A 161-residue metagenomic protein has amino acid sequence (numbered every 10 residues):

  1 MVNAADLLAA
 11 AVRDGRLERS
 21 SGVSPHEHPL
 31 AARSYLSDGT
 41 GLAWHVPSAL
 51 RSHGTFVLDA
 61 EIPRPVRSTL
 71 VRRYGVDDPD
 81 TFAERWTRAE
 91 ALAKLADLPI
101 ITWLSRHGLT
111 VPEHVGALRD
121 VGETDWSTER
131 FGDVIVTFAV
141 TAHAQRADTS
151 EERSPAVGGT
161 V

Functional and structural regions predicted by a protein language model:
M1-V161: Core catalytic alpha/beta fold that binds nucleotide/phospho-ligands
